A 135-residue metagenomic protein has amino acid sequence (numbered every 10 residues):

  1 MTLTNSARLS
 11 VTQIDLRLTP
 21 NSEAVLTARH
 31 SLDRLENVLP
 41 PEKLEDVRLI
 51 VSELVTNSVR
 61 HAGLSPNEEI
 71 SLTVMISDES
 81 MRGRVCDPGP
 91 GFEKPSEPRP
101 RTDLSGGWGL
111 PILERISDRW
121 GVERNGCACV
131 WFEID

Functional and structural regions predicted by a protein language model:
M1-D15, V59-D135: Conserved beta-strand-loop-beta-strand hairpin that lines the nucleotide-binding pocket of ATP/GTP-utilizing enzymes
M1-D46: Bergerat-fold GHKL ATPase/HATPase_c domain
L26-R29, D33, R48, S52 (+3 more regions): Conserved terminal C-lobe alpha helix of the protein kinase catalytic domain
E42-P66: Conserved ATP-binding N-box helix of the HATPase_c
